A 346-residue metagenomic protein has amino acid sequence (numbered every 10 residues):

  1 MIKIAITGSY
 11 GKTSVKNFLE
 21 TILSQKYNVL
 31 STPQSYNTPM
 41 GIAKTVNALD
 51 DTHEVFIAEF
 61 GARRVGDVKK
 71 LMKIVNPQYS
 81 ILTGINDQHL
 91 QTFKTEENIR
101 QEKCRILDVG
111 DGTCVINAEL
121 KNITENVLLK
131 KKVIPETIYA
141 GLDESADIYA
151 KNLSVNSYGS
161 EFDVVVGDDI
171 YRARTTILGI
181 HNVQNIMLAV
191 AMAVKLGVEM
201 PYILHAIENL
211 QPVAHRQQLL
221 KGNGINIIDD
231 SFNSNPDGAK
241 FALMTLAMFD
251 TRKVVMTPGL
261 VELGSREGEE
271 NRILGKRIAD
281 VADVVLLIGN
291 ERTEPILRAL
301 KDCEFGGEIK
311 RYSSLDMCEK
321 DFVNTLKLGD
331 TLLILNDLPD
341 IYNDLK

Functional and structural regions predicted by a protein language model:
M1-A118, T124-I134, A193, F249 (+2 more regions): Phosphate-binding loop of NTP-binding sites
K16-N17, L153-I170: Acidic-glycine-rich active-site phosphate/pyrophosphate-binding loop
Y27-Q34, A140-L142, G306-R311: Conserved RecA-like helicase motor-core motifs
V75-D87, E161, Y171-P212, K240 (+1 more regions): A conserved, hydrophobic alpha-helical segment in the catalytic core of large ATP/adenylate-utilizing enzymes
S80-L82, I116, Y139, V255-T257 (+1 more regions): Structural beta-sheet core signal
A118-N122, L142-D143, G289-T293, P339: Short, polar loop motifs at secondary-structure junctions
I134, A191-M200, L204-K346: ATP-dependent carboxylate-amine ligase
